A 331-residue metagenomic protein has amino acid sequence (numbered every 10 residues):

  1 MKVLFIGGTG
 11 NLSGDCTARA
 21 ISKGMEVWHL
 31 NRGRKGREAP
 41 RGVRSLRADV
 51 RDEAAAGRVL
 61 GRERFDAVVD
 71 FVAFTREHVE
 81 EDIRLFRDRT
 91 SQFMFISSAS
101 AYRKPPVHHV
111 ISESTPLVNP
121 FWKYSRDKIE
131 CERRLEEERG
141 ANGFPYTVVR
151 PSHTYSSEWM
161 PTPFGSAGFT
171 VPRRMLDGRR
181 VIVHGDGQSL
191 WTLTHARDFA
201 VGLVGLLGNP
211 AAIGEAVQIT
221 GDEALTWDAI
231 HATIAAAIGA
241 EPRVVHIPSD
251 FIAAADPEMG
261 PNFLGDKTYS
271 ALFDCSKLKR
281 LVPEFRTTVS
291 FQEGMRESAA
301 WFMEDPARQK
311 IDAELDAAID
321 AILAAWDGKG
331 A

Functional and structural regions predicted by a protein language model:
V3-K23: N-terminal Rossmann NAD(P)H-binding glycine-rich loop of SDR-like oxidoreductase domains
R34-S91, F95, A101-R103: NAD(P)H-binding glycine-rich loop region in Rossmannoid oxidoreductase-like domains and their noncatalytic homologs
S98-K123, E137-N142, W159: Active-site "gating" loop of Rossmann-like NAD(P)-dependent oxidoreductase/epimerase domains
E132-M160: Conserved beta-loop-beta element that borders a ligand/cofactor-binding pocket
N142, S156-T170, L206-V217, A240-E241: Glycine/proline-rich active-site loop of Rossmann-fold NAD(P)-dependent oxidoreductases
S152-G165, G185-R197, G221-E223: Glycine-rich "substrate-gating" loop/helix at the edge of Rossmann-like oxidoreductase active sites
R173-T194, L206, A211: A conserved pocket-lining segment of Rossmann-fold NAD(P)-dependent short-chain dehydrogenase/reductase
G205-L264, C275, R280, E297 (+3 more regions): Mid/C-terminal beta-alpha module of Rossmann-like enzyme folds, strongest in SDR-family dehydrogenases/epimerases
